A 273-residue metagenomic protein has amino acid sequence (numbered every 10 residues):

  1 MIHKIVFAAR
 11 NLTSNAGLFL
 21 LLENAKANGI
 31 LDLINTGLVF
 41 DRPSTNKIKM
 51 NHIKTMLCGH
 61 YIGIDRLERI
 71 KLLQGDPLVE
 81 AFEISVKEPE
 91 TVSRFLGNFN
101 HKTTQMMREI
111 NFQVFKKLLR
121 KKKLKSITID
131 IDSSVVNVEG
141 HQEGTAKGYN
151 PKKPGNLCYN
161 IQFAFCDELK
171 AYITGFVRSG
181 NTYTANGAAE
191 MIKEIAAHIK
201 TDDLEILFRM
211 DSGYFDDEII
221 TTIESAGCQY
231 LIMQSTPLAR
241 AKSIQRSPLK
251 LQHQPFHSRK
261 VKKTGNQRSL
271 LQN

Functional and structural regions predicted by a protein language model:
M1-N156, N160-T201, A226: Dynamic "connector" segments at or just before major functional cores
H3-F7, Q229-N273: An anionic, glycine-rich sequence signature occurring as long contiguous blocks
T128, L207, Q229: Hydrophobic "anchor" residues on beta-strands that sit immediately upstream of conserved functional sites
D132, E205-Y214: Acidic/histidine-rich, metal-coordinating catalytic segments
A171, G213, I244: Phosphate- and other anionic-substrate recognition elements at nucleic-acid/protein interfaces
T201, E218, L231-M233: RecA-like P-loop NTPase motor core of helicase/translocase proteins
Y214-E218, A241: Beta-rich nucleic-acid/ligand-interaction surfaces
I220-Q229: Short, surface-exposed basic-aromatic patches at helix termini and helix-loop junctions that form
